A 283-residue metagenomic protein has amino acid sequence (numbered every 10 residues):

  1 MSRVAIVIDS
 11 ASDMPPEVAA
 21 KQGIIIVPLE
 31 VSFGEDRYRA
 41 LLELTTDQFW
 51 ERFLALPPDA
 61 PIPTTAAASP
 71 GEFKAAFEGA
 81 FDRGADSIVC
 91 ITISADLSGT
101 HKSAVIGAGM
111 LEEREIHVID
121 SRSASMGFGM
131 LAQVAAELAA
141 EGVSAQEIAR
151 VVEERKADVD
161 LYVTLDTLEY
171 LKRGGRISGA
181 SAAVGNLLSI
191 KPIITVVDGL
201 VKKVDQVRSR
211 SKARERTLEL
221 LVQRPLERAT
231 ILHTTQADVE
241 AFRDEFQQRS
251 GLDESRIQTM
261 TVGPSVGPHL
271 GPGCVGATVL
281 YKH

Functional and structural regions predicted by a protein language model:
R3, A11-A19, I24-I25, L29-S32 (+4 more regions): Mixed-charge interfacial surface used for oligomerization/domain docking and macromolecular partner engagement
R3-V4, A85: Local beta-strand N-terminus motif with an aromatic residue
A5-A67, E72: N-terminal glycine-rich anion-binding loop in soluble enzyme alpha/beta folds
V7, T64, C90, V118 (+1 more regions): Short catalytic-loop micro-motif centered on adjacent basic/acidic residues
T46-F53, R83, V105-M110: A short glycine/small-residue-enriched secondary-structure motif
L56-A60, A85-C90, M110-S121, T259-M260: Glycine/charged-rich beta-loop-alpha catalytic/anionic-binding loops adjacent to active sites
P58-S98, K102-I106, A145, A149 (+1 more regions): Glycine-rich phosphate- or other oxyanion-binding loops that anchor nucleotides, phosphorylated ligands
